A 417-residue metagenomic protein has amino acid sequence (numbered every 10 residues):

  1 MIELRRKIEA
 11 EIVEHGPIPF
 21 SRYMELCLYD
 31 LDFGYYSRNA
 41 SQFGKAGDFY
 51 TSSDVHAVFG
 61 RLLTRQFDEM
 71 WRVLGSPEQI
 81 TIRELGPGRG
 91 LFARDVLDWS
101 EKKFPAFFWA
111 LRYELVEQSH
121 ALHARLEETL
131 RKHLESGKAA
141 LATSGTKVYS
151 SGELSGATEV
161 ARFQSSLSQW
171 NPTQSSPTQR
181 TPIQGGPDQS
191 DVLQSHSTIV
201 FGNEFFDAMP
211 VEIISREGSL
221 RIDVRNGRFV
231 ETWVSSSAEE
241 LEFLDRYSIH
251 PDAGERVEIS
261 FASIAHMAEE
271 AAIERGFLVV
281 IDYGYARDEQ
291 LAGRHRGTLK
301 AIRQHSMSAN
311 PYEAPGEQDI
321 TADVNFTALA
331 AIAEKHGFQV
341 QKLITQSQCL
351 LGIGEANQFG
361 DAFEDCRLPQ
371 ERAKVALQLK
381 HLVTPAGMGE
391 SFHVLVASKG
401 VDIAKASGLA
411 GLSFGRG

Functional and structural regions predicted by a protein language model:
A10-E78: Conserved Class I S-adenosyl-L-methionine-dependent methyltransferase catalytic core
G47, R83, V116, V200-N203 (+1 more regions): Active-site flanking residues adjacent to catalytic metal/cofactor-binding acidic residues
V55-S151: SAM cofactor-binding core of SAM-dependent methyltransferases, primarily the Rossmann-like beta-alpha-beta module
Q79-T81, I199, F277: Structural motif
H120, F206, Y285: Short, glycine/acidic-enriched loop or turn micro-motifs at the edges of active sites
S136-S195: Intrinsic disorder/low-complexity segments
I199-L244, G293-I302: A mobile, often basic/glycine-rich helix-loop segment that functions as the active-site lid/recognition loop
E242-G417: Long, Lys/Arg- and hydrophobic-enriched amphipathic alpha-helices
